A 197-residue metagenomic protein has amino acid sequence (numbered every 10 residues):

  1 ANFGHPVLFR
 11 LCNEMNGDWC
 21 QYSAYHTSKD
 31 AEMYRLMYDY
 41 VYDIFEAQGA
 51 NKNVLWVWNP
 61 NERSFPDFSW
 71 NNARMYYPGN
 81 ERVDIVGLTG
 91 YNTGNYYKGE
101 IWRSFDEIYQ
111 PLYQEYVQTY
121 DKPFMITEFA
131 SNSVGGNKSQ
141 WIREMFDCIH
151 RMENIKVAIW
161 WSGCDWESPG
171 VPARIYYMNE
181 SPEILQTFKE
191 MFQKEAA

Functional and structural regions predicted by a protein language model:
A1-V54, I175: Substrate-binding cleft of extracellular glycoside hydrolase catalytic domains
N2-V7, V41-V54, G79-R82, L112-F124 (+2 more regions): A structural motif corresponding to the C-terminal end of an alpha-helix and its immediate exit/capping segment
V7, K122-A197: Substrate-binding cleft of secreted/luminal carbohydrate-active enzymes
E14-A31, P60-P66, L88-S104, F129-S133: Surface-exposed cleft-lining segments at the edges of enzyme active sites
Y25-L36, R74, E100-I108, G136-E144 (+1 more regions): Alpha-helix N-cap and loop-to-helix initiation/capping positions
Y38, Y42-N71, D121-G135, V157-G163: Aromatic-lined carbohydrate-recognition surfaces of secreted/lumenal glycan-active proteins
E62-P78, R103-Y116, Q140-C148: Alpha-helical scaffolding within the catalytic cores of extracellular/periplasmic polymer-degrading hydrolases
E81-G135, Q193: Glycoside hydrolase catalytic-domain groove-lining segments
